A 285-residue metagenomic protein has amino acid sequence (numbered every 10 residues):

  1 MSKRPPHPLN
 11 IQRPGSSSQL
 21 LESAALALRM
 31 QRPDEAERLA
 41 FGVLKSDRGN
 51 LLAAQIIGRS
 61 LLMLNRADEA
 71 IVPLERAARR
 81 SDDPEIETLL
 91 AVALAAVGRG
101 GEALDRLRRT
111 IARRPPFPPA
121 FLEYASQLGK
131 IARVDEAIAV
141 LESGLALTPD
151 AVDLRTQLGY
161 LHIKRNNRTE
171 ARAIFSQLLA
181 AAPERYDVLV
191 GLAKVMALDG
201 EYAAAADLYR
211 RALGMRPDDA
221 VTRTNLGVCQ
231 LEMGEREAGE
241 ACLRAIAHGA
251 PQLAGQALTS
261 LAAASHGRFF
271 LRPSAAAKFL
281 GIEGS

Functional and structural regions predicted by a protein language model:
S2-Q19, G42-K45: TPR-adjacent "capping" and linker segments in tetratricopeptide-repeat scaffold/adaptor proteins
S17, L51-L52, P84-E85, P118-P119 (+5 more regions): Helix-start (N-cap) detector for alpha-helical repeat units in TPR-like alpha-solenoids, especially tetratricopeptide
L28, L62, T88, A95 (+5 more regions): Position-specific recognition of the canonical hydrophobic site in helix A of tetratricopeptide repeat
R29-R38, L64-R76, V97-R109, G129-S143 (+4 more regions): Structural signature of tandem alpha-helical TPR/SEL1-like repeats, specifically the intra-repeat loop/turn
S46, R79-S81, R113, L147 (+3 more regions): Structural marker of alpha-solenoid helical repeat scaffolds
R79-R80, G214, A220, T224 (+3 more regions): TPR/TPR-like (Sel1-like) alpha-helical repeat modules
